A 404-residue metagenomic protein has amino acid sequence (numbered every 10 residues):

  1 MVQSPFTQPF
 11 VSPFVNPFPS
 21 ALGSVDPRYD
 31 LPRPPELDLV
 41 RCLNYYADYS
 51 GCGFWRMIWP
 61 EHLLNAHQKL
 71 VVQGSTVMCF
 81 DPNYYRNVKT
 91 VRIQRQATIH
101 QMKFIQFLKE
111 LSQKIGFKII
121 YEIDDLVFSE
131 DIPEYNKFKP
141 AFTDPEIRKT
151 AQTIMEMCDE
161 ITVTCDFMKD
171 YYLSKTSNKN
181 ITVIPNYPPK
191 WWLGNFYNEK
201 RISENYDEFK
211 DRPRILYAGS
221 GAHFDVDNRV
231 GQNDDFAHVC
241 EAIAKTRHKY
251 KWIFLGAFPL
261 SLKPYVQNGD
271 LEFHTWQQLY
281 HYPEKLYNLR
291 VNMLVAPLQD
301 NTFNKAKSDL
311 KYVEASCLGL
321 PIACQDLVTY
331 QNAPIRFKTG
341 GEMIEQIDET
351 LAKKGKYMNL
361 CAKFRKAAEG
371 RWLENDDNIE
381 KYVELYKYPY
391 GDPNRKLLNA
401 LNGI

Functional and structural regions predicted by a protein language model:
V2-T98: N-terminal pre-catalytic "stem/leader" segment of glycosyltransferase-like enzymes
L43, A47-W59, L63, N186-L289: Conserved catalytic-core segment of nucleotide-activated headgroup transferases in glycan assembly
T90-V91, S112-I132: Active-site proximal beta-strand in glycosyltransferases
E110-K114, A141-I161: Membrane-proximal helix-turn-helix segments that form the acceptor-binding/catalytic region of lipid-linked
C158-L173, S177-R201, A218: Donor nucleotide-sugar binding/catalytic pocket of nucleotide-sugar-dependent glycosyltransferases
E199-K200, G355-N402: A charged, aromatic-enriched C-terminal amphipathic alpha-helix characteristic of glycosyltransferases across folds
V226-D234, Y280-E314, C324-P334: Nucleotide-sugar-dependent
Q331-E349: Change "using UDP/GDP/dTDP sugars" to "using nucleotide sugars
